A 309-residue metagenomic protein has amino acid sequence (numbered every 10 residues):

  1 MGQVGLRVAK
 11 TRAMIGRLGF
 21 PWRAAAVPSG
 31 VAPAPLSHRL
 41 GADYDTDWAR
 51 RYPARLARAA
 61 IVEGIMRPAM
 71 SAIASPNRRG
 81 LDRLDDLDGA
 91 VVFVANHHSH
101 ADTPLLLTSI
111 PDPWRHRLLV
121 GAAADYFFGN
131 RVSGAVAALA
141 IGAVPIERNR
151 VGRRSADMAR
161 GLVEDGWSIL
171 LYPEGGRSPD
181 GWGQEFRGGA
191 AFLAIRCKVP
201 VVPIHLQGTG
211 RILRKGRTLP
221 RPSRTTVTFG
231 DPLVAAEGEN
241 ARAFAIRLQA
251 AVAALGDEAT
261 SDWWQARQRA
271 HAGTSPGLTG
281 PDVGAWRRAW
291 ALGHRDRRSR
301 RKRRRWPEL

Functional and structural regions predicted by a protein language model:
M1-L40, D45, R50, A57 (+1 more regions): Non-catalytic C-terminal accessory region of glycerolipid acyltransferases and related lyso-lipid remodeling enzymes
A9, A13, R55-A74, A138: Short hydrophobic helices that act as membrane-entry/anchoring signals
M66-A69, L139-I146, P173-G176: Short, basic, glycine/proline-bearing loop/turn elements
M66-H97: Helix-to-loop junction immediately C-terminal to a conserved catalytic motif
M70-I73, P113-R115, A138-A140, R196 (+1 more regions): Short, well-ordered coil/turn elements that cap or connect secondary structure elements
R78, V144-E147, A235: Short acidic-hydrophobic, aromatic-tinged amphipathic segments that line or gate anion-handling sites
R78-L81, N130, R153-A156: Structural motif corresponding to alpha-helix initiation and N-cap regions
D86-N149: Catalytic core of membrane glycerolipid acyltransferases/transacylases, capturing the structured, soluble-facing
